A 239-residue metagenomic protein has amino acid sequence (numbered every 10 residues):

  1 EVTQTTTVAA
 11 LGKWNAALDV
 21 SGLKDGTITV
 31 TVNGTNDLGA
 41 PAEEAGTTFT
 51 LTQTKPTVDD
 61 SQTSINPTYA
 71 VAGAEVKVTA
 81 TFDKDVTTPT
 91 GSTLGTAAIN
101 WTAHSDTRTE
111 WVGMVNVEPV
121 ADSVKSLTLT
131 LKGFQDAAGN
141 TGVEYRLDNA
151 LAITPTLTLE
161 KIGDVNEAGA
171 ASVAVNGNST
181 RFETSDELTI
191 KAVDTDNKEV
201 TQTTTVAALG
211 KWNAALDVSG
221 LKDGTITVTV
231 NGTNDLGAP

Functional and structural regions predicted by a protein language model:
E1-V2, V76-A103, K132, T184-T195: Short, surface-exposed alpha-helix to beta-strand junction/turn motifs within ectodomains of secreted and cell-envelope
V2-G12, T96-D106, K198-G210: Solvent-exposed serine/threonine-rich low-complexity stretches and specific carbohydrate-binding patches
A10-A17, D106-N116, A208-A215: Aromatic sugar-binding surface patches on proteins that engage polysaccharides or sugar-phosphate polymers
D19, A45-D59, D136, Y145-E160 (+1 more regions): Flexible, low-complexity linkers/stalks enriched in Thr/Pro that connect modular domains
D19-T27, V117-S126, D217-T225: Surface-exposed, short loops/turns at beta-strand junctions within beta-sandwich domains
T35-A40, F134-T141, T233-A238: Short, solvent-exposed loop/turn segments at the edges of extracellular beta-sandwich modules
I65-A74, G163-A171: Short, solvent-exposed loop/linker segments at the N-terminal edge of repeated beta-sheet extracellular domains
